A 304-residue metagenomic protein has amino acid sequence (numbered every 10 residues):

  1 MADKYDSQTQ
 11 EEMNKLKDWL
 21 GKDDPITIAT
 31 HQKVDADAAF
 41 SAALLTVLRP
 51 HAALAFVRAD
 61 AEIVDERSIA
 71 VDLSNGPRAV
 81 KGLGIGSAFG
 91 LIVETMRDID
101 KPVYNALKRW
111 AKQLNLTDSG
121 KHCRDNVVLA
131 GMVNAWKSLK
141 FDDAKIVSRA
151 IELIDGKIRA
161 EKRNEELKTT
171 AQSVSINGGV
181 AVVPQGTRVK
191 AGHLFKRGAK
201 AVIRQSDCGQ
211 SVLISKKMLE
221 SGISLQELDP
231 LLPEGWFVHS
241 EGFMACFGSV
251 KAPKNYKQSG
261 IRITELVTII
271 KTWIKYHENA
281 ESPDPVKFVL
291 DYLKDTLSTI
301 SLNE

Functional and structural regions predicted by a protein language model:
M1-E304: Replace "Mg2+/Mn2+-dependent" with "divalent metal-dependent
